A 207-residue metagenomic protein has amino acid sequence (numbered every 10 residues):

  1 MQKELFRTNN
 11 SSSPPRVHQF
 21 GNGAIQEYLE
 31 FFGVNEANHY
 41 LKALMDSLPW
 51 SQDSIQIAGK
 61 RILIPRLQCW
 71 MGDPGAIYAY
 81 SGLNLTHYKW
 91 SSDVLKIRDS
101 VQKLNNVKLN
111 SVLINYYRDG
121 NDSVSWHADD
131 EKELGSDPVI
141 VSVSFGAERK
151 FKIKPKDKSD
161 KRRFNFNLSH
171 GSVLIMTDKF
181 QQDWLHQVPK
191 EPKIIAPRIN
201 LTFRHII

Functional and structural regions predicted by a protein language model:
M1-I207: Non-heme Fe(II) oxygenase metal-center motifs and adjacent flexible, charged/small-residue loops
